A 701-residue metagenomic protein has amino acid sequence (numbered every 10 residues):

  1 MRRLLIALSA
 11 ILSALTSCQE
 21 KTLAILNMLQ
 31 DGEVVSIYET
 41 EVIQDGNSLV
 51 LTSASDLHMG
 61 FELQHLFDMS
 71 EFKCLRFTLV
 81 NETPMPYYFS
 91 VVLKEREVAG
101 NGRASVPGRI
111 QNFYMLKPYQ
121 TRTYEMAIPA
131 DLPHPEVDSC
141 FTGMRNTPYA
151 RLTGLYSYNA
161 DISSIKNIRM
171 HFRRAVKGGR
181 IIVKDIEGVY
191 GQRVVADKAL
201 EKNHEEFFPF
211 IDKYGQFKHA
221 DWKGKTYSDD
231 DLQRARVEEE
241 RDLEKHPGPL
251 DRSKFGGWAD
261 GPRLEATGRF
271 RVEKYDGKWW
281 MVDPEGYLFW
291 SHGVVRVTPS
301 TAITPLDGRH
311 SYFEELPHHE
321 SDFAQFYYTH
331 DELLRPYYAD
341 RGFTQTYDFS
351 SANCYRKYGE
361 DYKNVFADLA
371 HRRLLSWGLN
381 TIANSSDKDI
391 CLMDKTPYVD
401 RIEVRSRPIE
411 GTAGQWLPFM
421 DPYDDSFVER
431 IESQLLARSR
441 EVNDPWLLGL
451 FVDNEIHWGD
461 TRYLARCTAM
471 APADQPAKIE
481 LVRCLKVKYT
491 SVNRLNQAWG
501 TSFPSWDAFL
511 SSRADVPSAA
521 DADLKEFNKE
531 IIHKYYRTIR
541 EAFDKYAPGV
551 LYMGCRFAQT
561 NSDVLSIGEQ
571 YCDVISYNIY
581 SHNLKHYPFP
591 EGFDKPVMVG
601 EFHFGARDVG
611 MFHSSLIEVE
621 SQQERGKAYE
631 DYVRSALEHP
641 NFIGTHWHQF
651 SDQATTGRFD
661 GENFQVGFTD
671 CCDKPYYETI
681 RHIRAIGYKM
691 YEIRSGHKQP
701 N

Functional and structural regions predicted by a protein language model:
Y38-H58: Short carbohydrate-recognition loop motifs
S53-Y156, K177-G179: Extracellular ligand-binding interfaces
M170-K177: Short beta-strand-plus-loop segments that form exposed binding edges in beta-rich domains
P284, V294-V295, G308-E360, Q415-M420 (+3 more regions): Polysaccharide-binding and catalytic clefts of secreted carbohydrate-active enzymes
T346-C354, E410-M420, S512-K525, A558 (+2 more regions): Active-site clefts of carbohydrate-active enzymes
P445-G449, D453-E455, I617-F668: Substrate-binding cleft of secreted/luminal carbohydrate-active enzymes
C467-I479, H648-N701: Aromatic-rich peripheral "rim/lid" segments of glycoside hydrolase catalytic domains that contact and position glycan
E526, E530-E541, K545-S615, E630-L637: Glycoside hydrolase catalytic-domain groove-lining segments
